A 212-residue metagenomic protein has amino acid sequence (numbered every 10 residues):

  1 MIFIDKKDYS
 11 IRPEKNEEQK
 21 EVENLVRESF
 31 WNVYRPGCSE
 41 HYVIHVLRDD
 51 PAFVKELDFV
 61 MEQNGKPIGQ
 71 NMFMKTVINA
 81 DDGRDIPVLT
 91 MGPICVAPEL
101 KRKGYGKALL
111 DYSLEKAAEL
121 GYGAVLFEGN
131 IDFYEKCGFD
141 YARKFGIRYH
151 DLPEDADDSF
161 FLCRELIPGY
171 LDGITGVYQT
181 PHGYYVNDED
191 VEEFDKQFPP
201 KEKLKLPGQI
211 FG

Functional and structural regions predicted by a protein language model:
M1-K20, N24: Conserved N-terminal entry element of GNAT/NAT acetyltransferase domains
E23-V26, F30-M72, V77: Active-site rim helix/loop that mediates acceptor-substrate recognition in acyltransferases
E56-L57, M61, G92-C95, Y122 (+1 more regions): Internal, conserved structured core segments that host functional sites
N64-G65, E99, E165-Y170: Short loop segments at secondary-structure junctions
G83-P98: Conserved acetyl-CoA binding element of GNAT-fold acetyltransferases
M91, E99-L100, G104-Y112, Y122: Conserved acetyl-CoA pyrophosphate-binding loop and the N-cap/start of the following alpha-helix in GNAT-like
E119-Y122, G129-A156: Conserved active-site alpha-helix within GNAT-family acetyltransferase domains
P168-G212: Acidic/histidine-enriched, glycine/proline-rich intrinsically disordered or flexible terminal extensions
